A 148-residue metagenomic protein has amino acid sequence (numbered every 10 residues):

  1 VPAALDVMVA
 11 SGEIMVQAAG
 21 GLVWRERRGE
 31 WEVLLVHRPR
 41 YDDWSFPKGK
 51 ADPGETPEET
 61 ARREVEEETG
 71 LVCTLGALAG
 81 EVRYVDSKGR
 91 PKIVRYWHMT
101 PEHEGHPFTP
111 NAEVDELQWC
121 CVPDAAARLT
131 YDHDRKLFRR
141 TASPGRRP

Functional and structural regions predicted by a protein language model:
V1-L22, R28: Acidic, metal-coordinating catalytic segment for phosphate/diphosphate chemistry, firing primarily on the Nudix
V16-A18, P39, P91-V94: Short connector loops at helix/strand junctions that flank enzyme active sites, especially segments positioning acidic
V23, L35, H98-T100: Short, well-ordered beta-strand micro-motif
E26-E32, K88-R90: Short, solvent-exposed loop/turn segments that connect beta-strands within catalytic domains and beta-strand-rich
V36-D42, D115: Short, solvent-exposed aromatic-acidic interface loops
S45-F46: A short macromolecule-binding patch
G49-R140: Unchanged
S143-P148: Short, charged, intrinsically disordered terminal tails
